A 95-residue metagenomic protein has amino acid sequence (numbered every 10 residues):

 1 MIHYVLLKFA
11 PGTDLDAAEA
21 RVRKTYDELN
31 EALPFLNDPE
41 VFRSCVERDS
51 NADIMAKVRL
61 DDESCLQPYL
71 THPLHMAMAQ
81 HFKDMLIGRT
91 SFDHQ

Functional and structural regions predicted by a protein language model:
M1-D53, D61-P68, Q95: Short S/T/G/P-rich N-terminal loop/turn motif that feeds into the first structured element of a domain
L60-R89, H94: C-terminal structural segments of small proteins and small subunits
